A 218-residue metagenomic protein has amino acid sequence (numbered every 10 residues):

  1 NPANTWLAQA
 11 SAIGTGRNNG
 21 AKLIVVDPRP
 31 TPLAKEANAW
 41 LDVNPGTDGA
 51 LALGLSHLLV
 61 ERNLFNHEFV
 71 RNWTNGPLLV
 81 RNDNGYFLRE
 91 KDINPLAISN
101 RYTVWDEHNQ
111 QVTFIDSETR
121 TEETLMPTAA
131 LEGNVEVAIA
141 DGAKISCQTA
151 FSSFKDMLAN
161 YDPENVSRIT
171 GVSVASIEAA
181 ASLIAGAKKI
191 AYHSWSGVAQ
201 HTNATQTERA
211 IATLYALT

Functional and structural regions predicted by a protein language model:
P2-A3, P30-P32, V198-A199: Solvent-exposed loop/turn segments at secondary-structure junctions within structured extracellular/periplasmic domains
P2-S11: Glycine/threonine-rich flexible loop motifs
A10-G14, I211: Short amphipathic alpha-helical segments and helix-helix/interface helices
A12-I13, I177-S182, L217: Generic recognition of flexible, low-complexity loop/linker segments
G14-L23: A short helix->loop->beta-strand "cap" motif at the edges of active sites that frequently abuts
G20, R29-K35, A39-G186: Long, well-ordered, tryptophan-enriched scaffold segments
V26, V43, H193-W195: Generic beta-strand/beta-sheet core signal
E164, I184-T218: A glycine-rich, hydrophobic/aromatic-adjacent loop/helix-cap motif
